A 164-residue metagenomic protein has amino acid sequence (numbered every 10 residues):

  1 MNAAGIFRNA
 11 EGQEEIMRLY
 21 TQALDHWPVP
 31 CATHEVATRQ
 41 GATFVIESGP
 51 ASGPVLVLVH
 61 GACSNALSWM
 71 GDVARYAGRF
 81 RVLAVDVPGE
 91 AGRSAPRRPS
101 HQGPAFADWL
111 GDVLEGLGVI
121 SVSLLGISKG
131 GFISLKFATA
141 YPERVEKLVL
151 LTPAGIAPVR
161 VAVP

Functional and structural regions predicted by a protein language model:
M1-P54, R79-F80, I120: Alpha/beta-hydrolase fold catalytic core
I16, F44-G92: Conserved HGGG/HGGXW glycine-rich cap/lid loop of the alpha/beta-hydrolase fold
H60-A62, V122, G126-G131: Conserved alpha/beta-hydrolase "nucleophile elbow" surrounding the catalytic nucleophile
S68-M70, R93-P99, V159-V161: Conserved catalytic-core motifs of eukaryotic protein kinase domains, centered on the activation segment
V73, L114, F137-A138: A conserved amphipathic alpha-helix that caps or lines the catalytic cleft of carbohydrate- and lipid-modifying enzymes
A84-L125: Active-site loop/oxyanion-hole signature of alpha/beta-hydrolase fold enzymes
D86, S128, T152: Catalytic nucleophile serine of serine hydrolases, specifically the conserved "nucleophile elbow" pentapeptide
F132-L135, T139-A140, E146-P164: Flexible "cap/lid" loop of the alpha/beta hydrolase fold
